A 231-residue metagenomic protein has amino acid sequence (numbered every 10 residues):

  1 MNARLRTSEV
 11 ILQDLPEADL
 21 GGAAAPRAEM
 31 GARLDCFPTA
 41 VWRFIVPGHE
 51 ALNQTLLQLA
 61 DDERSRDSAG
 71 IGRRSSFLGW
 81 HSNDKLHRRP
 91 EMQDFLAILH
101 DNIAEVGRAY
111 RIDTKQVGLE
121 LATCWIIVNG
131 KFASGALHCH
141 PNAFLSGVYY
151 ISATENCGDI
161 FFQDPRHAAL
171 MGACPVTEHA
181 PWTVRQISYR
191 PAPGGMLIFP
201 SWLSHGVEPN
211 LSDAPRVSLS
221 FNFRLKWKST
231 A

Functional and structural regions predicted by a protein language model:
R6-Q116: Non-heme Fe(II)/2-oxoglutarate
C36, G118, H140-A143: A short catalytic or substrate-binding loop motif that flags glycine-/basic-rich loops and adjacent residues that bind
T39, L121, A214-S218: Short edge beta-strand segments in beta-sheet-rich domains
Q116-L119, L211-D213: A short beta-turn/loop motif at secondary-structure boundaries
T123-I198, S229: Catalytic core of non-heme Fe(II) oxygenases with the double-stranded beta-helix
G135-H138, H205-S212: Short beta-strand His + acidic residue motifs that chelate non-heme Fe in jelly-roll/DSBH and cupin folds
G147-Y149, D213-S229: A short hydrophobic beta-strand segment most commonly corresponding to one strand of the jelly-roll/cupin
